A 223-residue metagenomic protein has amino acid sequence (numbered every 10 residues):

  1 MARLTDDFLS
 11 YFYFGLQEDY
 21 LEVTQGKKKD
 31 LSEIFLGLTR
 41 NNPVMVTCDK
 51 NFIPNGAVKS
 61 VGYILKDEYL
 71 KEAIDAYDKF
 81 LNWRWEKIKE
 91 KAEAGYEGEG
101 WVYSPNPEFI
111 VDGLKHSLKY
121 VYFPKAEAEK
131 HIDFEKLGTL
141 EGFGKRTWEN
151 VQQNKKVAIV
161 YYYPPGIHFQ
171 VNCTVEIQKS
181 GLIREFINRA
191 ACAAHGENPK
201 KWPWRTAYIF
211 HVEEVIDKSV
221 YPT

Functional and structural regions predicted by a protein language model:
M1-T223: Binding-site signature for planar aromatic cofactors or substrates
